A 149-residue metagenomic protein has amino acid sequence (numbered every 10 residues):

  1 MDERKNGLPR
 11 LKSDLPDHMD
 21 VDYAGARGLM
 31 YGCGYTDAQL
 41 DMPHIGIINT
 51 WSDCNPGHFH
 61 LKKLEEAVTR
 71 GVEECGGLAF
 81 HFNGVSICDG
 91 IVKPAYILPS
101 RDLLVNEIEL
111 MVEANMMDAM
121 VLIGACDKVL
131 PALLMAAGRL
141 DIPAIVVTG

Functional and structural regions predicted by a protein language model:
M1-G149: Metallocofactor- and cofactor-centric catalytic cores in central/energy metabolism, strongly enriched
